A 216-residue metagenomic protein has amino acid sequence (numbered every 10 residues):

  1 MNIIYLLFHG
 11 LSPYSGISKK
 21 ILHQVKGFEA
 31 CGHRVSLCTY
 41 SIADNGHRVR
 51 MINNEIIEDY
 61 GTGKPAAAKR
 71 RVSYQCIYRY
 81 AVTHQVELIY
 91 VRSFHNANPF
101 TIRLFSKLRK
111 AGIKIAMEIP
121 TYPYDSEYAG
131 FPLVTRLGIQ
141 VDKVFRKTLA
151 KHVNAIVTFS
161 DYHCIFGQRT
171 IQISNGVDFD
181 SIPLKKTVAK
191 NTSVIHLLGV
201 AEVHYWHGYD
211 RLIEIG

Functional and structural regions predicted by a protein language model:
M1-N45, H84, A155, R211-E214: N-terminal subdomain of nucleotide-sugar transferases
I4, V188-H207, I213-G216: Conserved donor-binding/catalytic core segment of Leloir-type glycosyltransferases
G10, F94, N175, G199-H204: Conserved donor-binding loops in enzymes that form glycosidic bonds
K26, P99, R103-A111, M117 (+2 more regions): Membrane-proximal helix-turn-helix segments that form the acceptor-binding/catalytic region of lipid-linked
H47-R79, Y90-V91, A129-L137: A short, charged, and often flexible helix/loop element on the N-terminal side of the glycosyltransferase catalytic
Y78-P99, G112-A116: Short N-terminal targeting/anchoring amphipathic segment
E87-L88, A155, H196: Structural motif
G138-K186: Donor nucleotide-sugar binding/catalytic pocket of nucleotide-sugar-dependent glycosyltransferases
